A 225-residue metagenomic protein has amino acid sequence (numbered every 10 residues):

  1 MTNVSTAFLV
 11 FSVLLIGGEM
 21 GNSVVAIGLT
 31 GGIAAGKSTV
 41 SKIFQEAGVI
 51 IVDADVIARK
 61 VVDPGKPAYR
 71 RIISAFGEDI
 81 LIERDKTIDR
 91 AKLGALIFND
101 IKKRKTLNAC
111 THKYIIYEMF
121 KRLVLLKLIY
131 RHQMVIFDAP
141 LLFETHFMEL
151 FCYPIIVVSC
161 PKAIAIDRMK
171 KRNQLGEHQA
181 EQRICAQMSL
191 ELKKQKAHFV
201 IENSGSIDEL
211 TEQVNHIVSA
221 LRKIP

Functional and structural regions predicted by a protein language model:
S5-V24: Extreme N-terminal, non-catalytic leader segments that precede Walker-type/kinase nucleotide-binding cores
G18-A47, A54-V56: Walker A (P-loop) phosphate-binding motif
V40-S41, V52-D63, E78, K171 (+1 more regions): N-terminal polybasic phosphate/anion-binding patch
A47, Y69-I73, K162-K170, E177 (+1 more regions): An amphipathic alpha-helix signature
I50, V56, P154, H198-F199: Well-ordered beta-strand positions
V56-Q133: ATP-dependent small-molecule kinase phosphotransfer cores that center on conserved nucleotide phosphate-binding segments
F120-I129, F137-R168: ATP-dependent NMP and nucleoside kinases share a basic, alpha-helical "lid"
M148-E149, K171-A220: Small-molecule kinase domains that catalyze NTP-dependent phosphoryl transfer to phosphate-bearing small molecules
